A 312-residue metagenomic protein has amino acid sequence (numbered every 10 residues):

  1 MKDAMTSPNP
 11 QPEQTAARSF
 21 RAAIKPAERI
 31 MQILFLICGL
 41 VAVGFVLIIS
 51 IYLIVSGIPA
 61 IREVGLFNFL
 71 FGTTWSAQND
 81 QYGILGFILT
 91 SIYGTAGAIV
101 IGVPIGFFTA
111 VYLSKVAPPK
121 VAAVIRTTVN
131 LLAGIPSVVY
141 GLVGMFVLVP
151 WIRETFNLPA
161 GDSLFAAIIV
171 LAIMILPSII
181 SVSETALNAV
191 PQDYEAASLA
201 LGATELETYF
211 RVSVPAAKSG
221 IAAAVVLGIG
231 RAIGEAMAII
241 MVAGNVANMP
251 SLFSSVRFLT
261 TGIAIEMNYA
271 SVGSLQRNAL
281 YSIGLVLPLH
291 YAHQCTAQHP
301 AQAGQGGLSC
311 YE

Functional and structural regions predicted by a protein language model:
M1-G39, A297-E312: Transmembrane alpha-helical segments of polytopic membrane transport and secretion proteins
A16-R29, I33, I54-A98, P118-P119 (+1 more regions): Periplasmic/extracellular loop-to-transmembrane helix junction in inner-membrane transport proteins
Q32, I105-G144, C310-E312: Cytoplasmic-entry segments and transmembrane alpha-helices of multi-pass inner-membrane transporters
N130-I175: Generic hydrophobic transmembrane alpha-helix motif, especially the helices
P136, L201-G202, P215: Glycine/proline-centered hinge or cleavage motifs at structural transition points of membrane proteins
V182-S183, E205-A243: Transmembrane alpha-helices
E184-N188, Q192, L199, N268 (+1 more regions): C-terminal transmembrane helix and the adjacent membrane-cytosol boundary/short C-terminal tail of inner/organellar
I239-P288: Interhelical loop and adjacent transmembrane-helix boundary motif in polytopic membrane transport permeases
